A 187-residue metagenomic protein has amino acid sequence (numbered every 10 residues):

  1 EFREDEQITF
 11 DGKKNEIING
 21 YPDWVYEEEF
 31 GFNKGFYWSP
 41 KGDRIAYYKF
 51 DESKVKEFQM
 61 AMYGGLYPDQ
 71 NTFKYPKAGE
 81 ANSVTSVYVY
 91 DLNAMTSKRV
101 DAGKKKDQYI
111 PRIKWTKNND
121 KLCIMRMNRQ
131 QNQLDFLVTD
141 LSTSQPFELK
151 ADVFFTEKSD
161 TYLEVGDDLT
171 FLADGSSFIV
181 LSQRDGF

Functional and structural regions predicted by a protein language model:
E1, D5, I45, V87-V89 (+3 more regions): Hydrophobic beta-strand positions in blades of beta-propellers and related beta-sheet-rich domains
E1, K34-Y37, A46-E52, K77-A81 (+4 more regions): Beta-strand C-termini and the immediately following turn/loop, strongest in propeller blades
E1-N15, K105-R112: A conserved hydrophobic secondary-structure block that centers on an alpha-helix together with its immediately flanking
D5-F36, R44-R99, Q145: Predominantly five- to eight-bladed beta-propeller fold
T9-G12, V100-K104, F155-S159: Short loop/turn motifs that cap or connect beta-strands within the blades of beta-propeller-type repeat domains
N15-F32, K104-I110, S159-G166: Short glycine-/Asp-/Thr-/Trp-enriched loop segments that recur within the blades of beta-propeller repeat domains
F32-K34, S83, Y109-P111, N132 (+2 more regions): Beta-rich catalytic cores
D91-N128, S142: Long hydrophobic segments that form regular secondary structure
